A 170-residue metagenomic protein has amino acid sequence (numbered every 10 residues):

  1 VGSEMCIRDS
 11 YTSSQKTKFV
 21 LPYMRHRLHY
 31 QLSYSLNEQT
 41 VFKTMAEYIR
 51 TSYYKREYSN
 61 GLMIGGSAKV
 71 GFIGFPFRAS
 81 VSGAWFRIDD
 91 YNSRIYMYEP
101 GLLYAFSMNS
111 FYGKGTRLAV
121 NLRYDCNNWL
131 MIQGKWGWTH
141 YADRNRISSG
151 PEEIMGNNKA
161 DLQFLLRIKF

Functional and structural regions predicted by a protein language model:
S3, I7-F170: Exposed, low-structure sequence patches enriched in small/polar residues
